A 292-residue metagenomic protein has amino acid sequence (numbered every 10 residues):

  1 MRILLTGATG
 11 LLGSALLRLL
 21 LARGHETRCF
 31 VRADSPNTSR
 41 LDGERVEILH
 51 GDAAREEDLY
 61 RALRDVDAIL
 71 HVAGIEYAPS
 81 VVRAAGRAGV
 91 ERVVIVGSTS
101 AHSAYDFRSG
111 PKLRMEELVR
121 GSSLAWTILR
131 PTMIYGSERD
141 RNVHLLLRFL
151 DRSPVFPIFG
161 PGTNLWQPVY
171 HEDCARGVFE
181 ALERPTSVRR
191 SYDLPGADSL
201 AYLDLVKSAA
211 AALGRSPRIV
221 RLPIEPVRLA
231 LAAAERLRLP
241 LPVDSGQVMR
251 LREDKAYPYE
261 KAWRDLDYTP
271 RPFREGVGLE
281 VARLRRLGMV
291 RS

Functional and structural regions predicted by a protein language model:
I3-R23: N-terminal Rossmann NAD(P)H-binding glycine-rich loop of SDR-like oxidoreductase domains
F30-S35, D52-A53: N-terminal Rossmann-fold cofactor-binding loop
V46-H71: Conserved Rossmann-fold cofactor-binding substructure of NAD(P)-dependent oxidoreductases
A78-P79, T99-S109, I134-D140: Conserved catalytic-site region of short-chain dehydrogenase/reductase
E117-S137, L147: Conserved beta-loop-beta element that borders a ligand/cofactor-binding pocket
T132-R139, G160-H171, G196-D198: Glycine-rich "substrate-gating" loop/helix at the edge of Rossmann-like oxidoreductase active sites
R148-V169, G177-A181, P185-T186, D193: A conserved pocket-lining segment of Rossmann-fold NAD(P)-dependent short-chain dehydrogenase/reductase
R184-V243, Y259, R264-S292: Mid/C-terminal beta-alpha module of Rossmann-like enzyme folds, strongest in SDR-family dehydrogenases/epimerases
